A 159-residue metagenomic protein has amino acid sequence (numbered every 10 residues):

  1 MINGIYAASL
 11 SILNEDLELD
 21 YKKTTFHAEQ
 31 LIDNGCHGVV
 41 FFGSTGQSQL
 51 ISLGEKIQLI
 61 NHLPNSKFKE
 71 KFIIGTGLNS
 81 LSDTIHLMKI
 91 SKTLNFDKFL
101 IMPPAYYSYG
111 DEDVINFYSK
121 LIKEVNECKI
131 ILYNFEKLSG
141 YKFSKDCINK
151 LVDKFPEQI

Functional and structural regions predicted by a protein language model:
M1-K142, I148: Active-site beta->alpha loop and helix N-cap motifs at the rims of alpha/beta catalytic domains
D97, E157-Q158: A short helix-to-beta-strand connector/capping loop
C128, Q158-I159: Short, structured loop/turn "capping" segments at alpha-beta junctions
D146-E157: Active-site/ligand-binding-proximal alpha/beta "capping" segment
